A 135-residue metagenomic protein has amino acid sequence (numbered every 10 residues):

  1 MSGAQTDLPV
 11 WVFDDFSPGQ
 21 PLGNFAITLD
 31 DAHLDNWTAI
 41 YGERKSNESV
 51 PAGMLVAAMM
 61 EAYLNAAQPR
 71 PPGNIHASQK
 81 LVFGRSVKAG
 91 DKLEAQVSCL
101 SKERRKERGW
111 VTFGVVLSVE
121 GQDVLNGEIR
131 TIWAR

Functional and structural regions predicted by a protein language model:
M1-V12, V87-K92, Q96-R135: HotDog/MaoC-like acyl-thioester-processing domains
S2-S78: Hot-dog-fold acyl-thioester-processing enzymes
H76-L81, Q96-L100: Short acidic (Asp/Glu) patches
F83-R85: Beta-strand-rich interaction surfaces with strong enrichment in secreted/lumenal proteins
